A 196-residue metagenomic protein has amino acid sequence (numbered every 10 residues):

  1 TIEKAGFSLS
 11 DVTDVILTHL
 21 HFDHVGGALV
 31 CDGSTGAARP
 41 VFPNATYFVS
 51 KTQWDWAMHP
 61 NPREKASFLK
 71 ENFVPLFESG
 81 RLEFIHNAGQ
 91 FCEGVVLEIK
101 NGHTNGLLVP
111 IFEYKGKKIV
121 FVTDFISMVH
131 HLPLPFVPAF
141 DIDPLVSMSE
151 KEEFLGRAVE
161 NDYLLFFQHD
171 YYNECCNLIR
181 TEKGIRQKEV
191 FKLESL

Functional and structural regions predicted by a protein language model:
T1-F7, D11, R39-I99, S149-E153 (+1 more regions): Metallo-beta-lactamase
I2-G6, G36-R39, V109-G116: Short amphipathic alpha-helices and their capping/turn segments at secondary-structure boundaries
E3, D11-D14, K117-D124: Metallo-beta-lactamase
V12-D23: Metallo-beta-lactamase
V25-V30, V96-L108: Active-site glycine- and acidic-residue-rich loops that bind and position anionic ligands or nucleotide-like cofactors
G26-A37, N177-L178: Metal-dependent catalytic neighborhoods of phosphoester/phosphodiester hydrolases
D55-W56, P60-E64, V74-P75, A88-G89 (+1 more regions): Metallo-beta-lactamase
C176-L196: Short, basic/aromatic-enriched C-terminal tail that caps enzymatic domains
